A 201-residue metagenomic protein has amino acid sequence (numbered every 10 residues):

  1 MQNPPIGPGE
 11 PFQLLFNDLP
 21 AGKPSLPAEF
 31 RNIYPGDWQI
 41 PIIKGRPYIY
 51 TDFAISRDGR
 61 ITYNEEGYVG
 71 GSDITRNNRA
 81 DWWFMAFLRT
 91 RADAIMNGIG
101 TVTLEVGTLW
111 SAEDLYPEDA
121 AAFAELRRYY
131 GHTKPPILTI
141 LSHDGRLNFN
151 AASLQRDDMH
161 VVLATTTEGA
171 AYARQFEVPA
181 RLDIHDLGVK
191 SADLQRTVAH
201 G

Functional and structural regions predicted by a protein language model:
Q2-R57, T62-H200: Active-site ligand-binding patch in enzyme domains
